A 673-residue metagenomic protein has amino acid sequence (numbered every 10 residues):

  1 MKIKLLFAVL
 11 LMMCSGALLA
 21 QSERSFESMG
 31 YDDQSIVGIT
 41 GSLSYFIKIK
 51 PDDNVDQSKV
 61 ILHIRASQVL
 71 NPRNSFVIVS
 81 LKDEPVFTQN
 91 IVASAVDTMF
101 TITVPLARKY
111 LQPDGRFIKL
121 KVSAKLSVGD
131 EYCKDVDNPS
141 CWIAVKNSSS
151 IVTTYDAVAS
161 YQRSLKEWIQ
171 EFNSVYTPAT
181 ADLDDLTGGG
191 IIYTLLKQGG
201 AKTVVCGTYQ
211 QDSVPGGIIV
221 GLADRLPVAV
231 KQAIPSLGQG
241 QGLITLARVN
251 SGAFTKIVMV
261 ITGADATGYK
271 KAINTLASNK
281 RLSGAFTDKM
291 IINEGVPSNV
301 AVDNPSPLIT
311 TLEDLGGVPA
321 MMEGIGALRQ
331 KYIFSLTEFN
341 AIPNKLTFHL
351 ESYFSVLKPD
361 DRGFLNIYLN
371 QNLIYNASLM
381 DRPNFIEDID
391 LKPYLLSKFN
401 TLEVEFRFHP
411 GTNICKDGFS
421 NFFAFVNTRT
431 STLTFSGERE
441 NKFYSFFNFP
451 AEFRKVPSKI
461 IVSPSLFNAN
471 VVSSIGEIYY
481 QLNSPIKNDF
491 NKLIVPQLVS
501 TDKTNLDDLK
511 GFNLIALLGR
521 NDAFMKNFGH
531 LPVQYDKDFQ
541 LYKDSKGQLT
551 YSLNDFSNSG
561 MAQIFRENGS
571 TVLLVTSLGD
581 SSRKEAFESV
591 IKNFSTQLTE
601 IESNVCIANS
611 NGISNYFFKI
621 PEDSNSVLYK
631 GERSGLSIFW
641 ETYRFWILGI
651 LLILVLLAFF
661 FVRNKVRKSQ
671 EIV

Functional and structural regions predicted by a protein language model:
K2-A8: Sec-dependent signal peptide recognition, specifically the positively charged N-region followed immediately by
C14-S15: N-terminal signal peptide c-region/cleavage motif recognized by signal peptidases
Q21-V673: Solvent-exposed alpha-helical segments and adjacent loops that form catalytic or protein-interaction surfaces
